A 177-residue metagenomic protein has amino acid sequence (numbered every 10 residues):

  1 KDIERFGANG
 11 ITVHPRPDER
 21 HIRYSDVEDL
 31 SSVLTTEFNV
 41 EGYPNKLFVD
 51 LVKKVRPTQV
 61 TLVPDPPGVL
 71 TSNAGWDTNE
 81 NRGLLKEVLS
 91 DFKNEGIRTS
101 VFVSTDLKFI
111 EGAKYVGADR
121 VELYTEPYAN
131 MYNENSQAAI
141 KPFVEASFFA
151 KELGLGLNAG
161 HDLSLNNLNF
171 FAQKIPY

Functional and structural regions predicted by a protein language model:
K1, T35, G68-R82, E126-K141: Glycine-rich tight-turn/loop motif centered on a GG-T
K1-L47, K53-P57, G112-Y115, N135-A138: Conserved N-terminal beta1-alpha1 strand-loop-helix module at the mouth
I11-V13, F38-V40, V60-L62, T99-V101 (+3 more regions): Hydrophobic faces of well-ordered beta-strands that scaffold small-molecule active sites in alpha/beta enzyme cores
D26-L30, F48-L51, L84-V88, F109-G112 (+2 more regions): A general structural detector for well-ordered alpha-helical segments in enzyme core domains, enriched
S32-V40, V88-V101, F149-G160: Short beta-strand/loop segments at the ligand-binding rim of alpha/beta enzyme cores
K46-V55, D106-V116, A159, L163-Y177: Catalytic cores of alpha/beta
V60-D119: Hydrophobic, well-structured mid-protein blocks that either form specific transmembrane helices
R98-L153: Histidine/lysine/aspartate-rich catalytic loop segments that bind and position anionic ligands
